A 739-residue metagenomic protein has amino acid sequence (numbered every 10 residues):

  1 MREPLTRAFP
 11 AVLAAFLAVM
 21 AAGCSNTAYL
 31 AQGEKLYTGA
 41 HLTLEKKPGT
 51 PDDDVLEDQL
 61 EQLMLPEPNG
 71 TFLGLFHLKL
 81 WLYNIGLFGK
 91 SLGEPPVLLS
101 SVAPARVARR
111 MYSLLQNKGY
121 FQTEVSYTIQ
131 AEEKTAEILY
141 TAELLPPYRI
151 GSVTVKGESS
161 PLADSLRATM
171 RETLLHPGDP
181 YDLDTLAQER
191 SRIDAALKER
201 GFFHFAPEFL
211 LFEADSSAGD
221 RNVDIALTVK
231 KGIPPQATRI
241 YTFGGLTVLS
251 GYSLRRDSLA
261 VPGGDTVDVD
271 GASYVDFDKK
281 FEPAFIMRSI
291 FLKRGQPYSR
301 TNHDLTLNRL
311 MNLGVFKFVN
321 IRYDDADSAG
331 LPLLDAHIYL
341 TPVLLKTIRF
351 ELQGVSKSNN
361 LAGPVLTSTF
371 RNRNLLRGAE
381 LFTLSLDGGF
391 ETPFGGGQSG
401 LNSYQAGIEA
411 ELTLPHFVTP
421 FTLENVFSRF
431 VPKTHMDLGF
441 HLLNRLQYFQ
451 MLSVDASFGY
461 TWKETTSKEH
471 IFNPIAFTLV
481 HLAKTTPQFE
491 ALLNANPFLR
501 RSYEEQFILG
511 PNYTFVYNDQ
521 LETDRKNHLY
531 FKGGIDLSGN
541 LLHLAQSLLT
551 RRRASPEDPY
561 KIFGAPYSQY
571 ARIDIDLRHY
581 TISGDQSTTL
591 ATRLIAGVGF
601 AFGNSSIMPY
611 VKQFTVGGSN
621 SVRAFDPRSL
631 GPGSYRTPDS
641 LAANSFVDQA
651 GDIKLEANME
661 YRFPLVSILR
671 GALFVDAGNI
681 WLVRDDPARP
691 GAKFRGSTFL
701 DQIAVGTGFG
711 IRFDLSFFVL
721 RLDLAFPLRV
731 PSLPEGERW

Functional and structural regions predicted by a protein language model:
M1-V12: Bacterial N-terminal signal peptides that target proteins for export
L5, Y530, A554-E557, K561 (+5 more regions): In a subset of proteins, long, contiguous C-terminal domains/tails are tracked
M20-G23: C-terminal motif of bacterial Sec signal peptides marking the signal peptidase cleavage site
S25-N312, F318-I321, L333, V426 (+1 more regions): Interaction-mediating elements
K46, A142-P146, G157-S159, L227-I233 (+11 more regions): Flexible glycine-/small-residue-rich
L162, K279-K280, S299-K532, R623-A624 (+4 more regions): Gram-negative/organellar outer-membrane beta-barrel architecture
V261, G271-D276, V355-N359, I471-F663 (+2 more regions): C-terminal outer-membrane beta-barrel translocator/porin domains of Gram-negative envelope proteins and their
K293-S299, N372, K693-D701, T707 (+1 more regions): C-terminal soluble interaction/assembly domains
